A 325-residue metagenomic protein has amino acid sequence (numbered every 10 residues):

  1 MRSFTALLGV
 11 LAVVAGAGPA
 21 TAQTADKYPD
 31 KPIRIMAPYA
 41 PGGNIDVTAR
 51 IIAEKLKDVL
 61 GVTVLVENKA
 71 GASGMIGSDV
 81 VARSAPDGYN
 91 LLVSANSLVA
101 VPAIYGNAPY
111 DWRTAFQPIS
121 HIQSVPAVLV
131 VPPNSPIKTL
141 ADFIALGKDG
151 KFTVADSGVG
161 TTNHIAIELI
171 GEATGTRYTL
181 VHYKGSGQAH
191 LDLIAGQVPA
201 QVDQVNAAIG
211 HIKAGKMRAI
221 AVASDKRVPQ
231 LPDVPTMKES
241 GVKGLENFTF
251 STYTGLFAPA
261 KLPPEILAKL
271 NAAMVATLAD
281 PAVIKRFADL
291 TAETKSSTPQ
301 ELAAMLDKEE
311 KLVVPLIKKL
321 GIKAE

Functional and structural regions predicted by a protein language model:
M1-D30, A141, A324-E325: Short, low-complexity disordered leader/linker segments with a strong preference for bacterial N-terminal type II
A22-T114, K151-T153, V159, G175-Q204 (+3 more regions): N-terminal (or domain-start) structured segment
Q23-A25, A115-I119, E239-F248: Short beta-strand/turn micro-motifs at beta-sheet edges
D30-P32, K213, P264-E325: An extracytoplasmic/periplasmic, membrane-proximal ligand-sensing/linker region
I33-I35, G42, A49, V66 (+14 more regions): Residue-level signal for nonpolar/aromatic packing positions in well-ordered secondary structure
V47, I51, K55, I76 (+15 more regions): Extracytoplasmic/secreted proteins, especially bacterial periplasmic and envelope-associated proteins
R83-Y89, A103-Q188, M237-E239, Y253-R286: Hinge/capping helix and adjacent helix->loop/strand transition within the periplasmic-binding protein
L98-N107, E168-A173, A200-T236, V314: A ligand-binding cleft/hinge motif common to bilobed small-molecule-binding domains
